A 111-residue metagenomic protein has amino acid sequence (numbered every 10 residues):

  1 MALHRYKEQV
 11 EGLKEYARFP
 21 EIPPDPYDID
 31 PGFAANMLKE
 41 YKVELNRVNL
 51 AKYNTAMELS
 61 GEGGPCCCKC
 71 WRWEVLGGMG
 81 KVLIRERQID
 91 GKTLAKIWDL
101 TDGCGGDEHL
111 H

Functional and structural regions predicted by a protein language model:
M1-E40: Long, acidic, intrinsically disordered low-complexity segments
L13-F19, E40, E44, L59 (+2 more regions): Surface-exposed polar/charged interaction patches
P26, N49, D107-H111: Lectin-type carbohydrate-recognition ectodomains
M37-V43, S60-K69, M79-E86: Second-shell loop/turn segments in exported
K42-G64, G91-W98: Metallocofactor- and cofactor-centric catalytic cores in central/energy metabolism, strongly enriched
G63-L76, C104, E108-H109: Short, thiol/selenol-centered motifs that function as redox-active sites or metal-ligating centers
R72-V82, K96-L100: Short, hydrophobic/amphipathic alpha-helical patches that form generic packing surfaces within helical domains
R85, I89-H111: A cross-kingdom marker for long, charged
